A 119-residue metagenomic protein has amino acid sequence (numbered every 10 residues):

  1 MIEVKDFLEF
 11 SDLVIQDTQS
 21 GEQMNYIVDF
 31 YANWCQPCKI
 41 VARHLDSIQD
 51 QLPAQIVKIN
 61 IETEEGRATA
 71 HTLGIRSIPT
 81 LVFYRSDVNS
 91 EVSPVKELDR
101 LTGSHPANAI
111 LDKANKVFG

Functional and structural regions predicted by a protein language model:
M1-V4, G119: N-terminal targeting signals for export/organelle localization
E3-N25: A short beta-strand-turn-helix
V4-D6, F30, A42-A68: Thiol-based oxidoreductase modules, predominantly thioredoxin-like and allied folds used for disulfide exchange
S11, R67-A70: Short hydrophobic/charged patches on amphipathic alpha-helices used for structural packing and interfaces
M24, Y31-W34, S77: Short pre-active-site segment immediately N-terminal to redox-active cysteine/selenocysteine motifs in thiol-based
W34-V41: Short, thiol/selenol-centered motifs that function as redox-active sites or metal-ligating centers
H71-R76: A short glycine-leucine-enriched loop at secondary-structure breakpoints that most characteristically corresponds
S77, F83-G119: Non-catalytic, surface beta->alpha helical segment in thiol-disulfide oxidoreductase systems
